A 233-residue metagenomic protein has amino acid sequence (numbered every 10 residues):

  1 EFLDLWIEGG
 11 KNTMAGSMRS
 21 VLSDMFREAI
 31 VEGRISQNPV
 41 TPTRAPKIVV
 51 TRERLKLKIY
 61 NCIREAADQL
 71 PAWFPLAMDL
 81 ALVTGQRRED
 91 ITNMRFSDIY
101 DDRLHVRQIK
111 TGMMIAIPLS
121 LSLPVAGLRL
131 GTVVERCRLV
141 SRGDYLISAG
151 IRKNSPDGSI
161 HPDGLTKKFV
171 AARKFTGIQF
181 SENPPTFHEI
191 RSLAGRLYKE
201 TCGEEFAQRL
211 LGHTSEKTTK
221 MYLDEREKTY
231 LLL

Functional and structural regions predicted by a protein language model:
E1-R27, E32-R34, A72, G158-G164 (+1 more regions): N-terminal core-binding DNA-recognition domain of tyrosine site-specific recombinases/integrases
G9-S20, V31, I35, T41-R88 (+1 more regions): Basic, Lys/Arg- and aromatic-enriched nucleic-acid-binding interface segment
I30-N38, E135-V140: Proline-centered turn/helix-capping motifs that create local helix->coil transitions or kinks
V49, T111-E135, R142-A171: C-terminal catalytic core of Y-nucleophile DNA break-rejoin enzymes
R54, Q108-G112, E204, L211-L233: Catalytic-site neighborhood detector that most strongly recognizes the C-terminal catalytic loop/helix of tyrosine
D68-L70, F74, T84, V140-R142 (+1 more regions): Short, basic (Lys/Arg/His-rich) helix/loop patches that form interaction surfaces in the mid-to-C-terminal regions
